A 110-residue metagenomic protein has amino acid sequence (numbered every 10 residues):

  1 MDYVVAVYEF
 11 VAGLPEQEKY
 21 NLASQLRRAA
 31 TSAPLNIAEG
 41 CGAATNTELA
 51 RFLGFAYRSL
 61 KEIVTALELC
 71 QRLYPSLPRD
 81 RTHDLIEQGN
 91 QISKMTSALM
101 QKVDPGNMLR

Functional and structural regions predicted by a protein language model:
M1-R110: Short, C-terminally biased terminal segments at protein or domain edges
